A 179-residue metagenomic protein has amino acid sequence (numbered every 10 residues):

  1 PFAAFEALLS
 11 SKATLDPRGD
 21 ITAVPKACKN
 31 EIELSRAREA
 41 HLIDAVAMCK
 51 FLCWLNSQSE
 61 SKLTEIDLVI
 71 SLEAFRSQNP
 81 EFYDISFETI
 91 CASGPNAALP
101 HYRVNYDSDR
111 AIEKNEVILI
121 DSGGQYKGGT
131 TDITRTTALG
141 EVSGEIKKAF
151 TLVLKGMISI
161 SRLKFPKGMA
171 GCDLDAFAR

Functional and structural regions predicted by a protein language model:
P1-R179: Active-site neighborhoods and metal-handling regions in enzymes and metal-associated proteins
